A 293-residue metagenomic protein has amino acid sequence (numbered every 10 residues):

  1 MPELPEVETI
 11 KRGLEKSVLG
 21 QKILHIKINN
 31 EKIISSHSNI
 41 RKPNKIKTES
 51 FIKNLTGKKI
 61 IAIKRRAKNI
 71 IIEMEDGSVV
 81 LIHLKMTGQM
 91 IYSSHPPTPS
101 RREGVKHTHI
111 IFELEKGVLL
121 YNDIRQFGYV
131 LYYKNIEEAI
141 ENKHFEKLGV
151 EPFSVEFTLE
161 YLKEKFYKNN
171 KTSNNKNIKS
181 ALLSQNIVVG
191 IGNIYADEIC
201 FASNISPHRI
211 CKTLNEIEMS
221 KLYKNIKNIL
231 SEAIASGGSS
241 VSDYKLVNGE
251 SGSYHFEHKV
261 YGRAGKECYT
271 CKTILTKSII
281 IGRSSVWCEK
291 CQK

Functional and structural regions predicted by a protein language model:
M1-L4, P152, E156, N215-Y223: Generic detection of long, well-ordered alpha-helical segments
M1-N122, F127, E267, R283-W287 (+1 more regions): A cross-family signal for N-terminal binding/gating loops and helix N-caps that shape access to the active site
K22-F51, K64, N69-I71, M90 (+2 more regions): Basic, nucleic-acid-binding surfaces and adjacent catalytic neighborhoods in DNA/RNA-processing proteins
N54, D76, V80-G190, Y195-F201 (+1 more regions): Phosphate/anion-contacting hairpin/loop surfaces
